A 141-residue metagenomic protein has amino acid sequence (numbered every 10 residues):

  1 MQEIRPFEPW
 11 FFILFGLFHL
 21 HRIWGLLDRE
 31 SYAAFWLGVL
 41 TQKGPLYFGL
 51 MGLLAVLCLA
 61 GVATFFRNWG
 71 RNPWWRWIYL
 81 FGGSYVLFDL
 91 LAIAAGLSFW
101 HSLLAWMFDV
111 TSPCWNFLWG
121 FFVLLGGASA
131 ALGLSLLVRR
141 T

Functional and structural regions predicted by a protein language model:
M1-I4: Short, Lys/Arg-rich, polar N-terminal cytosolic tail immediately upstream of the first transmembrane signal-anchor
P6-F11, L104-R139: Alpha-helical membrane-associated segments of multi-pass integral membrane proteins
F12, T41-L57, N116-F122: A loop-to-helix transmembrane entry motif
G16-L53: Hydrophobic transmembrane helix segments
H19-D28, Y85-W100: C-terminal TM-helix exit segments that contain a strictly Trp-centered aromatic cap at the helix terminus
Y32-L46, L91-L118: Interfacial non-cytosolic loop connecting adjacent transmembrane helices
L53-R71: Canonical alpha-helical transmembrane segments
F65-F88: Loop-to-transmembrane helix junctions at the membrane interface
